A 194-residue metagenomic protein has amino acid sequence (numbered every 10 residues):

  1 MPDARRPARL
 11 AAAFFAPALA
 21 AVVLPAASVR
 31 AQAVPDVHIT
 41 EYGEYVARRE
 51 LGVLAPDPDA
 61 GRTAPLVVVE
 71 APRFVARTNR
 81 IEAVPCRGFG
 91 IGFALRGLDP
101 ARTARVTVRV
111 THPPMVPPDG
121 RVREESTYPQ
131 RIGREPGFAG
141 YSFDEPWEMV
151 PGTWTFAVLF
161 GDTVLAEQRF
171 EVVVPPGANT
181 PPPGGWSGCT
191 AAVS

Functional and structural regions predicted by a protein language model:
M1-R9: N-terminal secretory signal peptides that target proteins for export/translocation
A8-A12, A33: Sequence-pattern detector for short linear motifs and compositional/periodic biases rather than a specific fold
A11-A26: Bacterial N-terminal signal peptides
A27-A31: Sec/Tat signal peptide C-region and signal peptidase I cleavage site
Q32-P151, A157-F160, V164-F170, V174-S194: Contiguous segments within soluble domain cores/interaction surfaces
